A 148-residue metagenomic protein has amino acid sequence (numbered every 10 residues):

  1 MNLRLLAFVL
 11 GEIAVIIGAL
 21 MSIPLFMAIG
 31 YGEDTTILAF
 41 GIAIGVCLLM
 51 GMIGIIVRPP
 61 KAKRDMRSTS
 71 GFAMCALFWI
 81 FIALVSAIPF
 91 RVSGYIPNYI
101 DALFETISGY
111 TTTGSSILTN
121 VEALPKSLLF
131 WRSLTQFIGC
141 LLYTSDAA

Functional and structural regions predicted by a protein language model:
M1-D101: N-terminal alpha-helical transmembrane segments of multi-pass membrane transport and channel/translocase proteins
G11, L20, V85-G139: P-loop potassium selectivity filter motif centered on the GYG triad
G32, G51, G114, G139-L142: Glycine-centered flexibility motif
Y143-A148: Conserved small/polar residues in nucleotide/adenosyl-binding loops
